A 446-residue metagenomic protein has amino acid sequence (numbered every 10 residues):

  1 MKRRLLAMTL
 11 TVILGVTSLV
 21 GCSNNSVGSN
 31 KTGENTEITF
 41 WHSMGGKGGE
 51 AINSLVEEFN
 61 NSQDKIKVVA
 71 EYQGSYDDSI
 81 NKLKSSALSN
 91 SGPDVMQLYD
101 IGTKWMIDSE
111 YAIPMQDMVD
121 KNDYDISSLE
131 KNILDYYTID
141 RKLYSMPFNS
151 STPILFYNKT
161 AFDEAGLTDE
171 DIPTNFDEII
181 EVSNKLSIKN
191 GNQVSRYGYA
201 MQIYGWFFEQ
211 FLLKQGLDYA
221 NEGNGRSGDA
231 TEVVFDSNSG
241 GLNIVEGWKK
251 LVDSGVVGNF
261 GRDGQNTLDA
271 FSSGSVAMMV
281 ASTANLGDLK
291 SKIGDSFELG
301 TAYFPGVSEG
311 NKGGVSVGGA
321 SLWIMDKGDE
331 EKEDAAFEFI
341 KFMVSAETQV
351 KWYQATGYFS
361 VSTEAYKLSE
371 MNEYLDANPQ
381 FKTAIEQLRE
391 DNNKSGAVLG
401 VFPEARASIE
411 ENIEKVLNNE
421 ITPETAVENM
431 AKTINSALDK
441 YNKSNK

Functional and structural regions predicted by a protein language model:
M1-T39, N61, D120, E428 (+1 more regions): Short, low-complexity disordered leader/linker segments with a strong preference for bacterial N-terminal type II
G33-G45, I66-E71, D94-V95, Y144 (+2 more regions): Short, well-ordered beta-strand elements
E57, N61-S62, K67-V69, A165-T168 (+4 more regions): Extracytoplasmic/periplasmic substrate-recognition and gating elements
E58, S62-L129, Y136, E164-G166 (+6 more regions): Extracytoplasmic "Venus flytrap"/periplasmic binding protein-like
Y99-Y157, I180-V182, M201, F211-K214 (+3 more regions): Hinge/lid segment of periplasmic solute-binding proteins
D140-F148, P153, D177-T231, V276: Extracytoplasmic/periplasmic solute-binding protein
E181-K185, R226-F260: Glycine-centered hinge/linker elements that transmit conformational signals in sensory and ligand-binding systems
A302-Y303, Q354-E411, K415, K440-K446: Long, aromatic- and glycine/proline-rich binding clefts that accommodate carbohydrate-like moieties
